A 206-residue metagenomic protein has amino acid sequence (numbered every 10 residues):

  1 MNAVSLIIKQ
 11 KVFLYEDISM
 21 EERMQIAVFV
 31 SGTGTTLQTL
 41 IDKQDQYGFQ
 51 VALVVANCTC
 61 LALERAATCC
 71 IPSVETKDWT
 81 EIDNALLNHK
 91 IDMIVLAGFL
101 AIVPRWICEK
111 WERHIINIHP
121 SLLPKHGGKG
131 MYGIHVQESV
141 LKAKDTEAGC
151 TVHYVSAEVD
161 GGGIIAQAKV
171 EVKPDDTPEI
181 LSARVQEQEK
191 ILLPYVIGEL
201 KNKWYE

Functional and structural regions predicted by a protein language model:
N2-E206: One-carbon transfer enzymes
